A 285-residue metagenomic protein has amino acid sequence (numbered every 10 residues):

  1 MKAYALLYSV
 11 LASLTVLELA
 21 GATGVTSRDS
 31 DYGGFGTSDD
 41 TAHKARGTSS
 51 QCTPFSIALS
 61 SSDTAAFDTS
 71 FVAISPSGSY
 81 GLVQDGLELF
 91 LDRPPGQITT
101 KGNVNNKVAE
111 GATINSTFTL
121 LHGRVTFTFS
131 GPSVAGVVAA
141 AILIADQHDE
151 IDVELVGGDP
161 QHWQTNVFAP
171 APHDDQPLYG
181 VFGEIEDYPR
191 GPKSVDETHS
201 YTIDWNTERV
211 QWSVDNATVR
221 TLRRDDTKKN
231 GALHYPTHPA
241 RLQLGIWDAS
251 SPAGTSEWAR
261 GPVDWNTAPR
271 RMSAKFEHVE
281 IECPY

Functional and structural regions predicted by a protein language model:
M1-L11: Classical eukaryotic N-terminal signal peptides for Sec-dependent ER targeting/secretion, especially the positively
A3, L19-S213, A217-Y285: GH16 jelly-roll
A12-L19: Hydrophobic h-region of N-terminal signal peptides that target proteins for export in Gram-negative bacteria
